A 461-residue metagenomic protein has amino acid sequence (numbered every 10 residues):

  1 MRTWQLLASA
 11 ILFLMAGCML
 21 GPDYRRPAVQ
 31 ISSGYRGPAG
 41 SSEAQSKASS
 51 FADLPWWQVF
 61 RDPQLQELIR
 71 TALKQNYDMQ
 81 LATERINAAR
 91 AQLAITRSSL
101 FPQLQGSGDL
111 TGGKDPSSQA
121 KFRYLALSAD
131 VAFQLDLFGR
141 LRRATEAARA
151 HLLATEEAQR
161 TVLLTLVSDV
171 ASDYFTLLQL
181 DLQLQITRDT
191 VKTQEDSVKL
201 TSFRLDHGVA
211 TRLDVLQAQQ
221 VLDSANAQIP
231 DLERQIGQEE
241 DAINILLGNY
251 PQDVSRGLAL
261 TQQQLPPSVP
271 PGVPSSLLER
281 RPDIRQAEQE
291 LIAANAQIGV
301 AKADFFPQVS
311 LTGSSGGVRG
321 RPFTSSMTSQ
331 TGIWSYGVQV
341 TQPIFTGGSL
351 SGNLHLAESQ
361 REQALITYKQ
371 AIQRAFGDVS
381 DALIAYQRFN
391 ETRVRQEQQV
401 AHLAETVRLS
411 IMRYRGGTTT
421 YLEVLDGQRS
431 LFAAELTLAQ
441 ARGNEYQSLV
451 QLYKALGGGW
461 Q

Functional and structural regions predicted by a protein language model:
M1-A8: Bacterial N-terminal signal peptides that target proteins for export
M15-G17: C-terminal motif of bacterial Sec signal peptides marking the signal peptidase cleavage site
M19-Q92, Q262-I292, P343-I344, K369-I372 (+3 more regions): Bacterial Sec-pathway N-terminal export signals of envelope proteins
Q45-S50, Q58, L73, A147 (+3 more regions): Amphipathic alpha-helical coiled-coil scaffold segments and their short linker/junction regions
I69, A126-D130, Y174, P274 (+2 more regions): Membrane-embedded beta-strand positions in outer-membrane beta-barrel channels/transporters
Q80, L100-F122, A132-L163, L180-Q183 (+4 more regions): Small/polar (Gly/Ser/Thr/Ala-rich) solvent-exposed segments that form structured loops/beta-strands/short helices used
L81-T96, V162, L166-D189, T193-V198 (+6 more regions): Amphipathic alpha-helical coiled-coil segments
K192, V209-T211, P230-L278, T420 (+1 more regions): Short, solvent-exposed, mixed-charge loop/turn linkers that connect secondary-structure elements
